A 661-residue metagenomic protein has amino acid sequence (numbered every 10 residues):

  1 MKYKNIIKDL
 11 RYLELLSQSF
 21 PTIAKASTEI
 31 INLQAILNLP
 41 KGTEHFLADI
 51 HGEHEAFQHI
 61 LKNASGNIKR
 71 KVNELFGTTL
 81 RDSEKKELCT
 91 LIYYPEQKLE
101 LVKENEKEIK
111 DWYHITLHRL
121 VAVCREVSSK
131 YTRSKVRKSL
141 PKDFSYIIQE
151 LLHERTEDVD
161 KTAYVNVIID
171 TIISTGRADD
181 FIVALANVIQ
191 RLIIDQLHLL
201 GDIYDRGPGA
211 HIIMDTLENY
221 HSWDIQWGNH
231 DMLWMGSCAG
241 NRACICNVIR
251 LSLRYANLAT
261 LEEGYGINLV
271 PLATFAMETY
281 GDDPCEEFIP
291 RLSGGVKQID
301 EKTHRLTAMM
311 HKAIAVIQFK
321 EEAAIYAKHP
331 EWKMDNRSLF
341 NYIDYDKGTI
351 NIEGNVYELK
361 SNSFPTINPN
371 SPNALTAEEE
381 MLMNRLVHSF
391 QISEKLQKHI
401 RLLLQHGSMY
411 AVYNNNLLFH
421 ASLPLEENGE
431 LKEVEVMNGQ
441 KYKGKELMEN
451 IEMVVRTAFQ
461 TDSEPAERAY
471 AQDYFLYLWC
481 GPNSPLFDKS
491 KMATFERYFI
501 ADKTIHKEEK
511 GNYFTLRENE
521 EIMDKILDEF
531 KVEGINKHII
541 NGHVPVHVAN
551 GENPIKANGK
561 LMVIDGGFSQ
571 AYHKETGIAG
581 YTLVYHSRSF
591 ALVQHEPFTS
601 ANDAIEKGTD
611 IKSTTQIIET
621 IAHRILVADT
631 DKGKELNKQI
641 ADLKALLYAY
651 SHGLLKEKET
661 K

Functional and structural regions predicted by a protein language model:
M1-K661: Feature recognizes metal-dependent phosphohydrolase scaffolds
